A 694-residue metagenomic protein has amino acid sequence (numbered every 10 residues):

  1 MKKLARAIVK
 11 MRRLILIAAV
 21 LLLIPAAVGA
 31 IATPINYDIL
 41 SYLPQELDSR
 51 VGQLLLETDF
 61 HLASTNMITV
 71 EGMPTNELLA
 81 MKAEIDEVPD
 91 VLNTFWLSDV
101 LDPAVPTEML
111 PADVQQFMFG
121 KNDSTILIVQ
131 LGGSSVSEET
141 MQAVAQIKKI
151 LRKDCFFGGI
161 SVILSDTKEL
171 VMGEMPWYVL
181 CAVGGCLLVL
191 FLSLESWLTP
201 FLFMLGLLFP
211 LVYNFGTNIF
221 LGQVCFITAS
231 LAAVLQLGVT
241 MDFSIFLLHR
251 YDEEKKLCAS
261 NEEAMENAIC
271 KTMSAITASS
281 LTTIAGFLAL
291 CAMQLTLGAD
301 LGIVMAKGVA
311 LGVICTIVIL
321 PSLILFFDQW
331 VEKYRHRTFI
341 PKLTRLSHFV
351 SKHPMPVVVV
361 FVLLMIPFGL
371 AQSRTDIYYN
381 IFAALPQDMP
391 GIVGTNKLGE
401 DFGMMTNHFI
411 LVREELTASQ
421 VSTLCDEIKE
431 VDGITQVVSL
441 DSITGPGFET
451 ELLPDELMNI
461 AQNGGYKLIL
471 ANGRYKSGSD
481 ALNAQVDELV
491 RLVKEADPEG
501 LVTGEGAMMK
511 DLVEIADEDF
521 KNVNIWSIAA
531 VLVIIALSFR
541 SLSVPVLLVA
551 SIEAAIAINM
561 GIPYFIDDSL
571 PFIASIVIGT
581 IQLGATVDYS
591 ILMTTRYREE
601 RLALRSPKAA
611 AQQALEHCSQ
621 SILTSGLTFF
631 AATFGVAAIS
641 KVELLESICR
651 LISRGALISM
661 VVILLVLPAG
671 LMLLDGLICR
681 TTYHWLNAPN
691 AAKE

Functional and structural regions predicted by a protein language model:
M1-Y37, S41, V91, A112 (+3 more regions): Membrane-embedded transmembrane helical bundles of large multi-pass transporters/channels
Q45-S161, D376-V544, A550-S569: Structured non-transmembrane domains adjacent to transmembrane bundles in polytopic membrane proteins
